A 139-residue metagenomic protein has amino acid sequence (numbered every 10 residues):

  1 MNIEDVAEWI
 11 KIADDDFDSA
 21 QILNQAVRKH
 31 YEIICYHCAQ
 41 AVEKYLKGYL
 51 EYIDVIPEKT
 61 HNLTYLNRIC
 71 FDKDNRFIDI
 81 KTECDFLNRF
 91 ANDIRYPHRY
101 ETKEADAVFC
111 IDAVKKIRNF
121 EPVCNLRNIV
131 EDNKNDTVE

Functional and structural regions predicted by a protein language model:
M1-E139: Terminal alpha-helical segments
